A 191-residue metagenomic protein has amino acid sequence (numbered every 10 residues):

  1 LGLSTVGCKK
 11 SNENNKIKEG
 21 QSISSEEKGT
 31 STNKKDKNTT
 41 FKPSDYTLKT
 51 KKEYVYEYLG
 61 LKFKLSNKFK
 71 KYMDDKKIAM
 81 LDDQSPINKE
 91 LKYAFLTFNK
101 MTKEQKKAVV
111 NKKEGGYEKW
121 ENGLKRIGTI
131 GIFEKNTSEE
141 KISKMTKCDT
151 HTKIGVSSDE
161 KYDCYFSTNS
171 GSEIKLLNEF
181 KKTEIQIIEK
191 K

Functional and structural regions predicted by a protein language model:
S4-G7: C-terminal motif of bacterial Sec signal peptides marking the signal peptidase cleavage site
K10-L65: N-terminal, intrinsically disordered, polar/charged segments of Gram-positive cell-envelope systems that serve as
L59-I127: Secretory pathway targeting signatures of secreted, lumenal, and periplasmic proteins
Q84, N99-M101, F133-N136, S167-S172: Short, flexible beta-strand-to-coil junctions
E121-K125, I130, E139-K144: Surface-exposed helix/loop patches within compact recognition domains
I142-S158: Short, surface-exposed beta-strand/loop micro-motifs that present aromatic residues
S157-K191: Surface-exposed amphipathic alpha-helical segments
